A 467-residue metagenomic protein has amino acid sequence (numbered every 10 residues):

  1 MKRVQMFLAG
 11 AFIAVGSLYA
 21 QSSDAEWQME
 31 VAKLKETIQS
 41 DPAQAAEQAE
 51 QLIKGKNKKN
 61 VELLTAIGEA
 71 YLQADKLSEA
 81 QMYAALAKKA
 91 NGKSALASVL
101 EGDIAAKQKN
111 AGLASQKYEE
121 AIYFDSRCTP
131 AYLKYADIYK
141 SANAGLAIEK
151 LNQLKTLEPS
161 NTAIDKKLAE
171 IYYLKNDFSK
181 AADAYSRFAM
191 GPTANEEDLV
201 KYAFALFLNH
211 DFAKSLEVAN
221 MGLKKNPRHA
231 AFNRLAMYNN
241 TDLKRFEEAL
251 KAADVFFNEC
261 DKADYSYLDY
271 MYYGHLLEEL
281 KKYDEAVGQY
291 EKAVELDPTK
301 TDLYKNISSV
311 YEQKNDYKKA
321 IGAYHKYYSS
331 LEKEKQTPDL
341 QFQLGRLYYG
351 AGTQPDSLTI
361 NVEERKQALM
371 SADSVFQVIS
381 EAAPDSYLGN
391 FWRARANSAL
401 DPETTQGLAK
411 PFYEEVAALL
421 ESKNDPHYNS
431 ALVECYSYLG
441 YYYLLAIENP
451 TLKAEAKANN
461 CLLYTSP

Functional and structural regions predicted by a protein language model:
M1-W27: Bacterial Sec-dependent N-terminal signal peptides
F12-S17, A87-A90, C461: Compositionally biased non-globular segments, especially hydrophobic aliphatic-rich helices of signal peptides
Q21-E448: Alpha-solenoid helical repeat scaffolds
E455, N459-L462: C-terminal interaction modules of eukaryotic adaptor/scaffold proteins
Y464-P467: Conserved small/polar residues in nucleotide/adenosyl-binding loops
